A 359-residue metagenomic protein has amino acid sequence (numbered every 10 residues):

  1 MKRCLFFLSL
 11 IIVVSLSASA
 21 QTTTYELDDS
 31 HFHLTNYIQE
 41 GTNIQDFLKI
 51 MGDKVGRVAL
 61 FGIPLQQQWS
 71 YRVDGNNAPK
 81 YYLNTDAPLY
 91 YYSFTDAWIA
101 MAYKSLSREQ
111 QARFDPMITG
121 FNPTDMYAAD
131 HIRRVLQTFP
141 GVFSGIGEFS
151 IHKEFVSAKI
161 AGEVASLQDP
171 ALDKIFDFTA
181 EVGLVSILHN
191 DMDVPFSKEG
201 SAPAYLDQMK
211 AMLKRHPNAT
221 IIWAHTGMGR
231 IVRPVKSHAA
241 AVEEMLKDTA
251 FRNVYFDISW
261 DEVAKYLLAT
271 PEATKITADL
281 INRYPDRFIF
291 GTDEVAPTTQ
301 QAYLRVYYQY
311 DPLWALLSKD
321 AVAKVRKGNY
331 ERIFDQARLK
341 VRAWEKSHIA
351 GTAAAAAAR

Functional and structural regions predicted by a protein language model:
R3-C4, Q21-D28, Q39, N43-F61 (+3 more regions): Mid-to-C-terminal alpha-helical segments outside catalytic/metal-binding sites
F6-S15: Bacterial N-terminal signal peptides
T22-Y25, D74-V194: Active-site gating/metal-coordination segments in enzymes
D28-F32, R57-F61, A112-I118, G145-G147 (+4 more regions): Hydrophobic faces of well-ordered beta-strands that scaffold small-molecule active sites in alpha/beta enzyme cores
H33-T35, I63-P64, T119-P123, F149-H152 (+4 more regions): Active-site beta-loop-alpha junctions enriched in small/polar residues
N36-L106: N-terminal carbohydrate-binding/catalytic regions of secreted carbohydrate-active enzymes
F47-D53, I99-R113, I132-S144, F176-E181 (+3 more regions): Acidic (Asp/Glu)-rich catalytic clusters
K153, I160-F290, A357-R359: Catalytic pocket-lining loop regions of alpha/beta-barrel enzymes, especially the amidohydrolase/enolase/GH5 lineages
